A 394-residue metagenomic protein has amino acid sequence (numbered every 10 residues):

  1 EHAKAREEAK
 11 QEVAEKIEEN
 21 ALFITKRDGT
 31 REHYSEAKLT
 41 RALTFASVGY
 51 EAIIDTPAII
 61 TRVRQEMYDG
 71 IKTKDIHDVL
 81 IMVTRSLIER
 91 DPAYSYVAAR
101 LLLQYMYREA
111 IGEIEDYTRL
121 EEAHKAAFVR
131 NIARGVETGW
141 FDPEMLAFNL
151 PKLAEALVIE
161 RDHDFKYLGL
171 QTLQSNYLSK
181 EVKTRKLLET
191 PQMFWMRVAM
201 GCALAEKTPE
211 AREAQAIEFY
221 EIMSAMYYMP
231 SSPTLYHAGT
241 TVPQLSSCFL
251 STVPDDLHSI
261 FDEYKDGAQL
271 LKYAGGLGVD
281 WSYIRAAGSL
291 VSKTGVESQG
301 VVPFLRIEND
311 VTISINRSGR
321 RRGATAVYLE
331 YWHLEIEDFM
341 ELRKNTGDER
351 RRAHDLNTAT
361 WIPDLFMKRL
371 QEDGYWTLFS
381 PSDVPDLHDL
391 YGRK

Functional and structural regions predicted by a protein language model:
E1-K394: Extended catalytic cores of very large enzyme megasubunits
